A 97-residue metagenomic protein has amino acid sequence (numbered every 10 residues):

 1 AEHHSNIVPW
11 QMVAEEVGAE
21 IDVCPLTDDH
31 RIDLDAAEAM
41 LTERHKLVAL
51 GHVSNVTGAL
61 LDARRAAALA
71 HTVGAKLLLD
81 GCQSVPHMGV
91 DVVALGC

Functional and structural regions predicted by a protein language model:
A1-C97: Pyridoxal 5′-phosphate
